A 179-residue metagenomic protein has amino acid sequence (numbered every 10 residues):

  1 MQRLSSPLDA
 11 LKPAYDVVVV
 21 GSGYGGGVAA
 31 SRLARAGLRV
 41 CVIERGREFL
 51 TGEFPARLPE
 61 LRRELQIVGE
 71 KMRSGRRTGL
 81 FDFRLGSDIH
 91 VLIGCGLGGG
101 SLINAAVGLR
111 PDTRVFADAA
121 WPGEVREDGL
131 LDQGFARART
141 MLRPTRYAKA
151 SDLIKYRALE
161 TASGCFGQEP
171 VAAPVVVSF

Functional and structural regions predicted by a protein language model:
M1-D118, V125: N-terminal glycine-rich phosphate/pyrophosphate-binding loop and immediately adjacent elements
P122-F179: Conserved redox-cofactor binding core of oxidoreductases
